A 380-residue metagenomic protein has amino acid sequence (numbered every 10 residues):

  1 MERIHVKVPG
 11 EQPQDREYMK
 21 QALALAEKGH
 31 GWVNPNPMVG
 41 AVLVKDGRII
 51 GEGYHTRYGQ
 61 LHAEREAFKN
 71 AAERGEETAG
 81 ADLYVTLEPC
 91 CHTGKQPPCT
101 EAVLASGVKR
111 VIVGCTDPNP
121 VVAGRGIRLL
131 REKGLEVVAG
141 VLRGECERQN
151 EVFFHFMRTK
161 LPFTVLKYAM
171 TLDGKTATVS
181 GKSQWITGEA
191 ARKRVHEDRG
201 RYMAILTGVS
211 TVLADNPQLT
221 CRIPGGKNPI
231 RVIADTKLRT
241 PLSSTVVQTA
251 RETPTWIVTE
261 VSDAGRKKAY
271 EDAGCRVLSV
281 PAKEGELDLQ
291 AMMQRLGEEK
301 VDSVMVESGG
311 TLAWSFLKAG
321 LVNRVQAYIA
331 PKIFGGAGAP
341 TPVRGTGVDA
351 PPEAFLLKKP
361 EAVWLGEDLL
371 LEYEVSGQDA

Functional and structural regions predicted by a protein language model:
M1-P9, N70, E151-F154: A short, compositionally biased domain-edge/stem linker segment
E2-P37, E52, K95, F163-V165 (+1 more regions): Enzymes that bind and transform nitrogen-containing heteroaromatic metabolites
Q21, N70, A102, R148-Q149 (+1 more regions): Generic alpha-helical secondary-structure signal
A22, D46-G53, E145-R158, T245-E252: A short, flexible N-terminal coil/short beta segment enriched in small residues
W32-V33, I127, V141-A169: Proteins enriched for Cys/Gly/acidic motifs involved in redox and nucleic-acid/cofactor modification
G40: Helix-turn-helix
L43, R48-E145, I230, W256 (+2 more regions): Zn2+-dependent cytidine deaminase-like catalytic core
P120-V121, E147, A313, G335: Generic structural signal for helix capping and beta-alpha/helix-loop junctions
